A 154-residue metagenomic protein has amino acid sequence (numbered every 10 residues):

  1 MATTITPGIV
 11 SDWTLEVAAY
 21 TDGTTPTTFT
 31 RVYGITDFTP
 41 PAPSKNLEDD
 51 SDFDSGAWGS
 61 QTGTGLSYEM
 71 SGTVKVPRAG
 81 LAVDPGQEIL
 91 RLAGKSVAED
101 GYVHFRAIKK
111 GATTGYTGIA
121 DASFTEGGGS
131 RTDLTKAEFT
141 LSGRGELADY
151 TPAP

Functional and structural regions predicted by a protein language model:
A2-R78, T117-T135: Solvent-exposed edge beta-strands and adjacent loop segments that serve as assembly or binding interfaces
S55-G118, T132-T135, G145-P154: Extracellular/virion structural assembly segments
E138: Acidic-aromatic/histidine active-site loop/patch
